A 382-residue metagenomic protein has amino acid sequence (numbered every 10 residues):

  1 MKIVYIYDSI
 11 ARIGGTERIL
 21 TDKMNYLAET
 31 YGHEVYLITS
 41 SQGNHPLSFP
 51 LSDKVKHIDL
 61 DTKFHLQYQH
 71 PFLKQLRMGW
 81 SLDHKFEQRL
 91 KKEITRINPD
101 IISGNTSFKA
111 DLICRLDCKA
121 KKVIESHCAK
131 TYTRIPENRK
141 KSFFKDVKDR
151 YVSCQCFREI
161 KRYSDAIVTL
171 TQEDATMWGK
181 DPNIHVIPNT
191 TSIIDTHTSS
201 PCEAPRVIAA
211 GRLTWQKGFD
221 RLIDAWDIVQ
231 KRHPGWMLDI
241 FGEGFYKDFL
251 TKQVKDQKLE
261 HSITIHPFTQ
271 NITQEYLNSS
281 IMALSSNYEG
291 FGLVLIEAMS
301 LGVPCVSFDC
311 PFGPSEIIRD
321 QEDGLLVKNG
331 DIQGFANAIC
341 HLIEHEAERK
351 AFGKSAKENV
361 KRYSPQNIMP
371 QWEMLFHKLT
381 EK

Functional and structural regions predicted by a protein language model:
Y5-I13, Y26, T30-R77, M177: N-terminal strand-loop element at the rim of the active site of nucleotide-sugar-dependent glycosyltransferases
G14-D22, P205, A209-I228, F245-T251 (+1 more regions): A conserved mid-protein helix/loop that constitutes part of the nucleotide-sugar donor-binding site
K56, V147-T196: Donor nucleotide-sugar binding/catalytic pocket of nucleotide-sugar-dependent glycosyltransferases
G104-K109, S126-H127: Short His-centered aromatic/hydrophobic patch
G235, K255, G334, H341 (+2 more regions): A short, well-ordered alpha-helix in the C-terminal region of glycosyltransferases
F268, N287: Aromatic "clamp/platform" in nucleotide-sugar-dependent glycosyltransferases that forms part of the donor/acceptor
P304-F308: Short hydrophobic beta-strand element within catalytic cores of glycosyltransferases and related nucleotide-activated
R319-Q321, L325-I332, H341-E346, K361: Conserved acidic donor-binding segment of nucleotide-sugar-dependent glycosyltransferases
